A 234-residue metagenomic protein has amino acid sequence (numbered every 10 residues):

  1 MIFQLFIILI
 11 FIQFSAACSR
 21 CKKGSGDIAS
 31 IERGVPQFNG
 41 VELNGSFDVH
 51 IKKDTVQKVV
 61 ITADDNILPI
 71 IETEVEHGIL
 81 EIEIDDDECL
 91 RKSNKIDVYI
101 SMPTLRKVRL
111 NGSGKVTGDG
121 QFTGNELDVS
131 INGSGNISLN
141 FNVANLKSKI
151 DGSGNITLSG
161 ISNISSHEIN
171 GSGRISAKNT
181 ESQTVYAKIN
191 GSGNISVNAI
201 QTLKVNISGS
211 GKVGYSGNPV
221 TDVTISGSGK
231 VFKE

Functional and structural regions predicted by a protein language model:
L5-L9, Q13-L68, I79-S101, T117 (+1 more regions): Short acidic/polar N-terminal linker immediately downstream of export determinants
I31-E32, N39-I51, D97-I100, T104-E234: Extended, compositionally simple hydrophobic/Ser/Thr-rich segments that build repetitive fibrous architectures
